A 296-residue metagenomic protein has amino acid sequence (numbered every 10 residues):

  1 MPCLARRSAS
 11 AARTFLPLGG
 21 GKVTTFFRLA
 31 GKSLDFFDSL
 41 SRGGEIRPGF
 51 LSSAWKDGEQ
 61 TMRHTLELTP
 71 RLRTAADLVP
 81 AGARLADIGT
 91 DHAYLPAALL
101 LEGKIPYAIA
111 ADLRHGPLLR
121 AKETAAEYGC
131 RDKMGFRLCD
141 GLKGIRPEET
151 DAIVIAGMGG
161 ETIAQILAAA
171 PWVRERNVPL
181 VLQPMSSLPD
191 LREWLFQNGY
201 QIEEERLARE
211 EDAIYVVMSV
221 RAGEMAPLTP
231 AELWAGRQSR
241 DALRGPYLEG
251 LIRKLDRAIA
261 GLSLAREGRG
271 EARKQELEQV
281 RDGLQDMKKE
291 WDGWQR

Functional and structural regions predicted by a protein language model:
M62-G82, A97: S-adenosyl-L-methionine
R63-L68, K143-G144, E149, E161-R296: Class I S-adenosyl-L-methionine
G82-D91: Conserved class I S-adenosyl-L-methionine
H92-I105: Conserved SAM-binding loop of SAM-dependent methyltransferases across substrates and taxa, primarily the Class I
Y107-D112: Conserved SAM-binding motif I beta-strand of class I
H115-L119: Short alpha-helix immediately C-terminal to the canonical SAM-binding loop
K122-P147: S-adenosyl-L-methionine
